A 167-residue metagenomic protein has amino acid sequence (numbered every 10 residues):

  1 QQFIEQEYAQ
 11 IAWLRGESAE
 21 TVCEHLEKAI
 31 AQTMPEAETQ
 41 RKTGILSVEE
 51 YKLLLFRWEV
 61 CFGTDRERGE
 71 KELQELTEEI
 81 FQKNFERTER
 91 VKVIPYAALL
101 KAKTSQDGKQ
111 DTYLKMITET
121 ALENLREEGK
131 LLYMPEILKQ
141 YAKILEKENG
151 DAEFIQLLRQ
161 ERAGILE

Functional and structural regions predicted by a protein language model:
Q1-A29, E36-T39: Extended alpha-helical scaffolds
Q1-Q2, A31-V48, E78-R90, L125-L131: Flexible helix-coil transition and linker loops at the boundaries of alpha-helical arrays
Q2-L14, K42-T64, R90-T104: Amphipathic alpha-helical repeat scaffolds of TPR domains
F3, T21-E24, R90-K92, M116 (+1 more regions): Short, well-structured alpha-helical interface segments that form or flank functional binding sites
L14-G16, C61-R66, K103-D107, E127 (+1 more regions): Alpha-helix C-terminal capping/termination sites
S18-M34, D65-N84, K109-E123, N149-G164: Alpha-helical repeat scaffolds
I94, K101-K103, Y113-E167: Long, low-complexity regulatory tails in eukaryotic proteins
